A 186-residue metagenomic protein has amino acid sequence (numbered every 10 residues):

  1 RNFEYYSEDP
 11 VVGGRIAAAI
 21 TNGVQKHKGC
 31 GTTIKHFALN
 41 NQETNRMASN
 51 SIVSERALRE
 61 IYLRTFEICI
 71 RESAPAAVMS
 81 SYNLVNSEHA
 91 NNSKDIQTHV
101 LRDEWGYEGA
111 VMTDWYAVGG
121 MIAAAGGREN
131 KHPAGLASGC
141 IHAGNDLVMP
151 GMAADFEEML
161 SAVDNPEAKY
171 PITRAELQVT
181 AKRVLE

Functional and structural regions predicted by a protein language model:
R1-E186: Glycoside hydrolase catalytic-domain context in secreted enzymes
